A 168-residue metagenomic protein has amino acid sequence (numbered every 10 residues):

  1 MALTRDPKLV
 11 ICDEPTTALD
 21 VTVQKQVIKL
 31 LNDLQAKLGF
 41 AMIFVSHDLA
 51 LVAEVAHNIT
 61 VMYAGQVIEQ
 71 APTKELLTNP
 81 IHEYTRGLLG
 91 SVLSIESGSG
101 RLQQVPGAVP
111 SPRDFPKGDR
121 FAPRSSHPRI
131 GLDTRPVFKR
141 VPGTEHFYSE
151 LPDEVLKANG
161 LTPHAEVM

Functional and structural regions predicted by a protein language model:
P7, I11, P15, L19-R101: P-loop NTP-binding/switch modules centered on Walker-like glycine-rich loops
P72-M168: Charged, flexible cofactor/metal-binding loops and thiol motifs
